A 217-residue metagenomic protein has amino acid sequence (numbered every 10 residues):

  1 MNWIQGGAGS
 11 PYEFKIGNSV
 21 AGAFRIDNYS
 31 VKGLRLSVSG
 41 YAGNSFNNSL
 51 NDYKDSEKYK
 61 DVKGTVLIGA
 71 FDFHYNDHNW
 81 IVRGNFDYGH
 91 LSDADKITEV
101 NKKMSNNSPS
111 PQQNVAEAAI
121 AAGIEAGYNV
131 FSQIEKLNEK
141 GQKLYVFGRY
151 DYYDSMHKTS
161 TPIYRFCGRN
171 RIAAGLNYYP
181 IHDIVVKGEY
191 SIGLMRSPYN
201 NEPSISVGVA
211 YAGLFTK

Functional and structural regions predicted by a protein language model:
M1-S45: Aromatic- and glycine-enriched pocket-lining scaffold segments that form the walls of small-molecule binding clefts
S37-K217: Outer-membrane beta-barrel pore domains
